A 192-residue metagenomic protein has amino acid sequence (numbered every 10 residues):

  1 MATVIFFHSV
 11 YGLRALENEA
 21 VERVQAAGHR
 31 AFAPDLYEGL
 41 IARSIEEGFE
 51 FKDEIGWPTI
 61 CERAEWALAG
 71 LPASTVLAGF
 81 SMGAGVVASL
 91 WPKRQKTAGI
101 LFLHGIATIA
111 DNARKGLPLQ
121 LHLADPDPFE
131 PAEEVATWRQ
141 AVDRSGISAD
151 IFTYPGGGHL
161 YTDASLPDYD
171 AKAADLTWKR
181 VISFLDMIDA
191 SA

Functional and structural regions predicted by a protein language model:
A2-P72, Y161-T162: Serine-hydrolase catalytic machinery in alpha/beta-hydrolase-like enzymes
L71-F80: Alpha/beta-hydrolase fold nucleophile elbow
G79-G83, V87: Gly/Ala-rich beta-loop-alpha elbow adjacent to hydrolase catalytic centers
K96-I106, P118: A conserved short beta-strand
R114-L119, G146-I147: Short, proline-enriched alpha-helix->beta-strand connector loops that line the catalytic pocket of alpha/beta-hydrolase
L121-L123: Short beta-strand/loop motif that positions the catalytic acidic residue of the alpha/beta-hydrolase fold
P126-P131: Acidic catalytic loop of the alpha/beta-hydrolase fold
S148-A192: C-terminal catalytic histidine-bearing segment of alpha/beta-hydrolase fold enzymes
